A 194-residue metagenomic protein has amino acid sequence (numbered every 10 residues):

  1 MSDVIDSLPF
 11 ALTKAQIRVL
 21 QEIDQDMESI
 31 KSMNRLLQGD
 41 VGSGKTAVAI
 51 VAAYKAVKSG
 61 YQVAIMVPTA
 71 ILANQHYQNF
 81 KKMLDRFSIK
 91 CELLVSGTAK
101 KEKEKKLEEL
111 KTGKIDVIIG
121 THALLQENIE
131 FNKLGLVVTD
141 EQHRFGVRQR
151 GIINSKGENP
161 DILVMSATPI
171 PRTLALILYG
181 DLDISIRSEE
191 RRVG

Functional and structural regions predicted by a protein language model:
M1-A64: Pre-Walker A segment
D40, P68, A167: P-loop (Walker A) phosphate-binding loop of NTP-binding proteins
A56-A64, D85-R86, P160, D183-I186: Post-Walker A helix-loop "phosphate-sensing" segment adjacent to the P-loop in P-loop NTPases
G60-Y61, S88, G113, G194: Glycine-centered short loops/turns at secondary-structure junctions
L72-E109: Conserved helix-turn-beta segment of the N-terminal RecA-like "Helicase ATP-binding" lobe in SF1/SF2 helicases
G97-I118, N128-L134: Conserved motor-coupling elements within RecA-like helicase/translocase cores
T121-H122, D140-E141: Walker B catalytic acidic pair
F131-L136, Q142-R192: Post-DEXD/H (motif II) to motif III coupling segment of the RecA-like Helicase ATP-binding lobe
